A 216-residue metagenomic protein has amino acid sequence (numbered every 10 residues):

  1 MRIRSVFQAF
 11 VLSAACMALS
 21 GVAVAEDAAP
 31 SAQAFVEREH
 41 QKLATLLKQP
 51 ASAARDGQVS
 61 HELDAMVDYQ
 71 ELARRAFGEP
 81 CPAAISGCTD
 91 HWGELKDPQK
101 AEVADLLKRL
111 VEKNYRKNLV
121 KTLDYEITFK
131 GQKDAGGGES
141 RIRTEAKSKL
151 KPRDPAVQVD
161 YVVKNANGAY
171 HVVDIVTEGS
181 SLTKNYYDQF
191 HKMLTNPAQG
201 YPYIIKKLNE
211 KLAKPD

Functional and structural regions predicted by a protein language model:
M1-V11: Bacterial N-terminal signal peptides that target proteins for export
A9-S20: Bacterial N-terminal signal peptides
S20-D27: Sec/Tat signal peptide C-region and signal peptidase I cleavage site
A28-Y115: Early exported N-terminus immediately downstream of N-terminal targeting peptides
E102-V103, E112-V157, L208-D216: Surface-exposed, charged secondary-structure patches
L107, G131-K133, A146-S148, Y161-V163 (+1 more regions): A mature extracytoplasmic/lumenal domain signature
A156-K184: Short beta-strand edge/turn micro-motifs at domain boundaries
I175-D216: Low-complexity, intrinsically disordered terminal/linker segments enriched in charged and Gly/Pro repeats
